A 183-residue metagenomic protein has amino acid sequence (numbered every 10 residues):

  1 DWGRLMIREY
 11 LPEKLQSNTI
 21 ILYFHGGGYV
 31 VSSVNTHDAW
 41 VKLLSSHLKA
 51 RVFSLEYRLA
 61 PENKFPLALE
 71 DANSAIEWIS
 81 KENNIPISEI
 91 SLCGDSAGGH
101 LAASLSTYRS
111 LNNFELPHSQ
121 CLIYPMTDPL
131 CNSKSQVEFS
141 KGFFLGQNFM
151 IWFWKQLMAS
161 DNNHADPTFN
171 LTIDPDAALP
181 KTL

Functional and structural regions predicted by a protein language model:
W2-L183: Alpha/beta-hydrolase superfamily serine-hydrolase fold, recognizing
